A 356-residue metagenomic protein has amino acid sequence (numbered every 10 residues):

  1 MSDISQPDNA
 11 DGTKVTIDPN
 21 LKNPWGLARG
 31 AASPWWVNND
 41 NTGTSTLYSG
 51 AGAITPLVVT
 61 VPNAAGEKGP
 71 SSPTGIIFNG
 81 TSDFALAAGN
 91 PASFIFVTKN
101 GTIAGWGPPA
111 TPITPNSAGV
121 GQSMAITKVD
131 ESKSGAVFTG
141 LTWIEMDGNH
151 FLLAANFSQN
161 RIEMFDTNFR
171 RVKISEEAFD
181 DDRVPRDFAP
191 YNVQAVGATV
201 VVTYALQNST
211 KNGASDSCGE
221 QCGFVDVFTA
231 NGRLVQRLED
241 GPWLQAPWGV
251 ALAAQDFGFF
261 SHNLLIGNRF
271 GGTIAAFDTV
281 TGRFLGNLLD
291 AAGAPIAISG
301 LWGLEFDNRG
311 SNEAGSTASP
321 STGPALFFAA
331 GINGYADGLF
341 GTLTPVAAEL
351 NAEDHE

Functional and structural regions predicted by a protein language model:
M1-E356: Sequence/structural signature of beta-propeller domains
